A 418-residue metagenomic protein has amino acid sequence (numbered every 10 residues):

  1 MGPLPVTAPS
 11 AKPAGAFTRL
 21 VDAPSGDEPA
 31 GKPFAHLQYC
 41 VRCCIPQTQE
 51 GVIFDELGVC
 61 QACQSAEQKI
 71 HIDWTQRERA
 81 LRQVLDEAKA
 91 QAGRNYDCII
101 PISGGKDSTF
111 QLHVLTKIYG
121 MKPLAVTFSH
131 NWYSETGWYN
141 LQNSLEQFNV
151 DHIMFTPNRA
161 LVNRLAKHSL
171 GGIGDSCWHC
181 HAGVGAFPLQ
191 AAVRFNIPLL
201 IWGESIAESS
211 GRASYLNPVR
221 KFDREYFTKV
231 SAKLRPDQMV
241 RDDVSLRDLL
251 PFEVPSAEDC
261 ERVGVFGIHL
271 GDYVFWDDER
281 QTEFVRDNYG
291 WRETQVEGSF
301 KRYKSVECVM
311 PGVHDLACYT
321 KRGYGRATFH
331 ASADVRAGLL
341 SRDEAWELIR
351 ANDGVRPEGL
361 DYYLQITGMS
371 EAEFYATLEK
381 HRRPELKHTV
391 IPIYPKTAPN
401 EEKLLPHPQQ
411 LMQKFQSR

Functional and structural regions predicted by a protein language model:
M1-I99, V114-R418: Nucleotide-activated chemistry modules centered on ATP-dependent adenylation/adenylyltransferase
C98-D107: Short, glycine-rich nucleotide/cofactor-binding loops
F110-Q111: Hydrophobic positions on the alpha1 helix immediately C-terminal to the Walker A/P-loop
